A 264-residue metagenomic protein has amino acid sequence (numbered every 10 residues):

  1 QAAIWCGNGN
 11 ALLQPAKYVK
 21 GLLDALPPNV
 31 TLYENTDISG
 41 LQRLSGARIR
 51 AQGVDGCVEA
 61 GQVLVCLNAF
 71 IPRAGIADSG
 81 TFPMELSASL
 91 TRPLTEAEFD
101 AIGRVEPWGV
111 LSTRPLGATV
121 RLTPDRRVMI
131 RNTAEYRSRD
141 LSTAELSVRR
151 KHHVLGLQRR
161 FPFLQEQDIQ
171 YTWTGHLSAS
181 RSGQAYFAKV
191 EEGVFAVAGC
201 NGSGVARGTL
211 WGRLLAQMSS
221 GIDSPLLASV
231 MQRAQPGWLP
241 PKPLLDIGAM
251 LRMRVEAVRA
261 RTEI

Functional and structural regions predicted by a protein language model:
Q1-A2, L13, L22, V65-C66 (+4 more regions): N-terminal FAD-binding dinucleotide-binding subdomain shared by FAD-dependent oxidases/monooxygenases
I4-G61: Helical element adjacent to the flavin cofactor pocket in flavoenzyme catalytic cores
V19-K20, D24, G61, C66 (+2 more regions): Active-site-proximal alpha-helical segments within enzyme catalytic domains
P27-T31, R43, L94, P162-F163 (+2 more regions): Generic secondary-structure signature for well-ordered alpha-helical cores
Y33, L64, S89, F195-V197: Hydrophobic/aromatic beta-strand patches that form the interior of the parallel beta-sheet core in alpha/beta enzyme
I38-G40, G46-A47, C57-E96, A101-V190: Active-site substrate-recognition segment that forms the wall of the catalytic cavity or substrate channel
Y136-V255, R261: C-terminal catalytic lobe of FAD-dependent flavoproteins
